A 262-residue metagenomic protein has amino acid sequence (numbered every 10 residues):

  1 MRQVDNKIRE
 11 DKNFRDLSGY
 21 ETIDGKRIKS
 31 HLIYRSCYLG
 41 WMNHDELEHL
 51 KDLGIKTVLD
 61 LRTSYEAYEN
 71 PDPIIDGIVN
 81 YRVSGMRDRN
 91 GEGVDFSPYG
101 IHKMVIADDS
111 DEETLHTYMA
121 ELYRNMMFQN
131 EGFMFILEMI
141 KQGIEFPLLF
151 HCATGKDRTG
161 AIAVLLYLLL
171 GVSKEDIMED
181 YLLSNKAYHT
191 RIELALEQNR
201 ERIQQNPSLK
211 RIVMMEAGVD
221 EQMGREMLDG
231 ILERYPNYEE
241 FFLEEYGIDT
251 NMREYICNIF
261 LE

Functional and structural regions predicted by a protein language model:
M1-L149, I162-E262: Cys-dependent protein tyrosine phosphatase-like superfamily
T154, R158-T159: Ser/Thr-glycine-rich phosphate-binding loops at phosphate-binding pockets of nucleotides, nucleotide cofactors
